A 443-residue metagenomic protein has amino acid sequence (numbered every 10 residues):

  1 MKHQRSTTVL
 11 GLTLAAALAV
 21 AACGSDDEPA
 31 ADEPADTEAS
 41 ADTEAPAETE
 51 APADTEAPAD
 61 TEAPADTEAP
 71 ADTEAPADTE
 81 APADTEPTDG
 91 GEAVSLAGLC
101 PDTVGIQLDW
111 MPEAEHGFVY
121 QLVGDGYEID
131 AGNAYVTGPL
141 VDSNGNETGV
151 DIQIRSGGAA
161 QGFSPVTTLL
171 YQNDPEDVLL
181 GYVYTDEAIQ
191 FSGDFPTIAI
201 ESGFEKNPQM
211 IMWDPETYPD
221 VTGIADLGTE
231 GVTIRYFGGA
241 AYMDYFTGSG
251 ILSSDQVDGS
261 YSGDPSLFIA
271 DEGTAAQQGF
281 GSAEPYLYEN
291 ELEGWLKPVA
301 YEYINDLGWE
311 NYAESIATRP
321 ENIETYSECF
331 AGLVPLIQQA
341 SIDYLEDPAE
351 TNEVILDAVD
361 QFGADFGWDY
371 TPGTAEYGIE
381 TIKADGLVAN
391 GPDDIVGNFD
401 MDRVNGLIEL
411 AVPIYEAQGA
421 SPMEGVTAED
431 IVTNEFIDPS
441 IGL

Functional and structural regions predicted by a protein language model:
K2-L10: Bacterial N-terminal signal peptides that target proteins for export
A17-A22: C-terminal motif of bacterial Sec signal peptides marking the signal peptidase cleavage site
G24-E33: Bacterial lipoprotein signal-peptidase II cleavage site
P46-T103, A131: N-terminal low-complexity, Pro/Thr/Ser-rich intrinsically disordered segments that act as propeptides or flexible
G90, M401-L443: Conserved C-terminal helix/tail region of periplasmic/extracytoplasmic solute-binding proteins
G91-Y261, F268, A275: Short, glycine-/small- and polar/acidic-enriched structural segments that line small-molecule recognition paths
D186-E187, Y261-A364: Pocket-lining segment of extracytoplasmic ligand-binding domains
Y326-Q418: Secondary-structure end/capping motifs
